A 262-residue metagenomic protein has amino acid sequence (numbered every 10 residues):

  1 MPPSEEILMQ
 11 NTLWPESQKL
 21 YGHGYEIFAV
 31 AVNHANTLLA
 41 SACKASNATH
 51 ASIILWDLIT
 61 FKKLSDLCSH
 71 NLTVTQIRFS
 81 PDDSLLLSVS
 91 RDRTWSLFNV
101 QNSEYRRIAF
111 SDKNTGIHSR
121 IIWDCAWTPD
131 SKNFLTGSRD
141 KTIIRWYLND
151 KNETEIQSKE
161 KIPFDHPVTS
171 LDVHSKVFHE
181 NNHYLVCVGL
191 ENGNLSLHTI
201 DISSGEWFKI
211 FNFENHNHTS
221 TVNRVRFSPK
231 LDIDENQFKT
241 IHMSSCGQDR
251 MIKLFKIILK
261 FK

Functional and structural regions predicted by a protein language model:
P2, E6, A42, H50-L58 (+6 more regions): WD40-repeat beta-propellers
Q10, Q18-G22, K63-S69, R106-I117 (+2 more regions): Short C-terminal beta-strands that terminate individual repeats in beta-propeller domains, predominantly WD40 blades
Y25-V32, L72-F79, G116-W127, D165-F178 (+1 more regions): Canonical WD40 repeat/beta-propeller blade segments in eukaryotic WD-repeat proteins
A35-N36, D83, S131, V177 (+3 more regions): Conserved loop/turn motif of beta-propeller repeat scaffolds
A42-T49, V89-D92, T136-D140, G189-N192 (+1 more regions): Conserved strand-to-loop turn within each blade of WD40 beta-propeller repeats
F61, S103, K151, S203-G205 (+1 more regions): Short coil/turn linkers that define WD40 beta-propeller blade boundaries
T240-F261: Blade-level signature of beta-propeller repeat domains, shared across WD40, Kelch, NHL, RCC1 and BNR/Asp-box propellers
